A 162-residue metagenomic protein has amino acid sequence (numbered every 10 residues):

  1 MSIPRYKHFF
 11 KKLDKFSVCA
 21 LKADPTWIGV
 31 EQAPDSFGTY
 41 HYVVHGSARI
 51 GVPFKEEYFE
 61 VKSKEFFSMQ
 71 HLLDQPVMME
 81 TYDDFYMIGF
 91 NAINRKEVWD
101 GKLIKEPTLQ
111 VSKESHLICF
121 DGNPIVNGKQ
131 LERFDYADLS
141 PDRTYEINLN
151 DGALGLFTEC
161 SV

Functional and structural regions predicted by a protein language model:
P4-K7, S17-D35, R49-G51, Y58-S63 (+4 more regions): Conserved short histidine dyad/triad with adjacent acidic residue
F9-K12: Short, conserved catalytic or adaptor-binding loops enriched in Gly and charged residues
G38: Short coil/loop residues immediately preceding or within conserved phosphate-binding loops of NTP-utilizing enzyme
H41, L117: Structured binding elements
P53-E65, Q70-K96, S140-V162: Ligand-binding loop in jelly-roll beta-barrel domains
Q130-D142: Beta-strand-centric surfaces of beta-sandwich/beta-rich domains
